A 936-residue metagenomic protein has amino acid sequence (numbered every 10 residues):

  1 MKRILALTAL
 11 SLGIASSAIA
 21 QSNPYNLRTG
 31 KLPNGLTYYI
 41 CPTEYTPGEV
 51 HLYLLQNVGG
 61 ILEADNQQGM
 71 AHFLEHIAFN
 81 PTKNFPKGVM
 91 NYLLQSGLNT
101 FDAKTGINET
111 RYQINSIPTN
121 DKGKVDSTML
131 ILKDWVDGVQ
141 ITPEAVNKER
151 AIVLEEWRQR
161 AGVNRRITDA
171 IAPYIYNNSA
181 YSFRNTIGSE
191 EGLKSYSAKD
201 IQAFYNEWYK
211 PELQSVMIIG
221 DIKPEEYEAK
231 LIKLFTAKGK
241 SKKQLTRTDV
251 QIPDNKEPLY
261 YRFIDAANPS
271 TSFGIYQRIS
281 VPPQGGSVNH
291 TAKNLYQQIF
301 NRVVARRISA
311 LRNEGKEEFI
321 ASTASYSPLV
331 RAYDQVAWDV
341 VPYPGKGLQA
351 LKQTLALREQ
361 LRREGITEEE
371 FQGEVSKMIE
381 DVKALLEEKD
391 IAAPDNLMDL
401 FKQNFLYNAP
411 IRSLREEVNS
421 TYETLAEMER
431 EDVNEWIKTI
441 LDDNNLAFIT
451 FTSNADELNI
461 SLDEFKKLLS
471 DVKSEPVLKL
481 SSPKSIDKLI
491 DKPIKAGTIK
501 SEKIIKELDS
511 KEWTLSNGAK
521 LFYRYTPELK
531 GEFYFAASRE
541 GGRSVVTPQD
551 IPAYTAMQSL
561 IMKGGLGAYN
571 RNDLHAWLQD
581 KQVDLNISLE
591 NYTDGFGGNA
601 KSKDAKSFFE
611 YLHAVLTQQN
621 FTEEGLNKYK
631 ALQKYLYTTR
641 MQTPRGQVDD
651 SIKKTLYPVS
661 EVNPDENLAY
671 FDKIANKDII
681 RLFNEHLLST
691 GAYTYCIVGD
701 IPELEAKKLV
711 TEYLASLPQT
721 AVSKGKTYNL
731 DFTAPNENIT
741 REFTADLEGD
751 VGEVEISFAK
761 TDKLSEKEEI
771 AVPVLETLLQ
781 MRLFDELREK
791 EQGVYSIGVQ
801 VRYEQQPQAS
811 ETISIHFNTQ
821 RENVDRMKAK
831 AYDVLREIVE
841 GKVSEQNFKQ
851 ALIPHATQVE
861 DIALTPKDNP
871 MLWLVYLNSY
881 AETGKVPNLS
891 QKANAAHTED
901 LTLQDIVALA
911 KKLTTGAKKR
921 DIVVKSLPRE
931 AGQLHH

Functional and structural regions predicted by a protein language model:
M1-I4: Positively charged n-region of N-terminal signal peptides that target proteins for export
L7-A15: Bacterial N-terminal signal peptides
A20-T37, K223-H290, N294, R306 (+9 more regions): Proteolytic maturation boundary segments
T46-E63, G69-F73, G88-D134, N164-E191 (+14 more regions): M16 family metallopeptidases and their MPP-like homologs
N84, G138-V146, Q159, L425-W436 (+3 more regions): Peptidyl-prolyl cis-trans isomerase
R150-W157, R166-Y176, A180-D200, F204-L213 (+5 more regions): Hydrophobic, small-residue-rich alpha-helical packing segments that form membrane-like cores
Y209, L687-L688: Flexible, low-complexity linker/tail segments at the boundary of structured domains
